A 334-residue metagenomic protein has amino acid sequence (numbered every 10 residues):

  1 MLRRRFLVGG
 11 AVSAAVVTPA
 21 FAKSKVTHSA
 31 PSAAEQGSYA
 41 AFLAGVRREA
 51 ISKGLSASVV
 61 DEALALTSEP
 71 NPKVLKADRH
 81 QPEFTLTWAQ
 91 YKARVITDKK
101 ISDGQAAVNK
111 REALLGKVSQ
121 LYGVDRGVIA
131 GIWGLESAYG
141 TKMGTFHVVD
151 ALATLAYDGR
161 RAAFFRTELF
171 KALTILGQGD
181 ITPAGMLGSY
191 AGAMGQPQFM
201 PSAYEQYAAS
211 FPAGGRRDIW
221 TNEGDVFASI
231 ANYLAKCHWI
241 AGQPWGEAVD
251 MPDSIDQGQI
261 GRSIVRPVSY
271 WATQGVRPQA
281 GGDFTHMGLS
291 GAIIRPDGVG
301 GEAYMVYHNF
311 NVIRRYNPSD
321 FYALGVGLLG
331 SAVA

Functional and structural regions predicted by a protein language model:
M1-S13: N-terminal secretory signal peptides and thylakoid transit peptides that target proteins across membranes
T18-F21: Sec/Tat signal peptide C-region and signal peptidase I cleavage site
K23-K110, G116-S119: An acidic, Gly/Ser/Thr/Pro-rich helix-cap/linker signature
R47, L173, A231-A235, G327: Non-transmembrane alpha-helical segments in soluble domains of secreted/periplasmic/extracellular proteins
P70, E136-G140, A193, V299-G300 (+1 more regions): Solvent-exposed loop/turn segments at secondary-structure junctions within structured extracellular/periplasmic domains
A89-N222, F227-S229: Acidic/His-rich structured neighborhood in mature extracellular/periplasmic domains
P183-D283: Flexible, glycine-rich surface segments
I255-A334: C-terminal soluble interaction/assembly domains
